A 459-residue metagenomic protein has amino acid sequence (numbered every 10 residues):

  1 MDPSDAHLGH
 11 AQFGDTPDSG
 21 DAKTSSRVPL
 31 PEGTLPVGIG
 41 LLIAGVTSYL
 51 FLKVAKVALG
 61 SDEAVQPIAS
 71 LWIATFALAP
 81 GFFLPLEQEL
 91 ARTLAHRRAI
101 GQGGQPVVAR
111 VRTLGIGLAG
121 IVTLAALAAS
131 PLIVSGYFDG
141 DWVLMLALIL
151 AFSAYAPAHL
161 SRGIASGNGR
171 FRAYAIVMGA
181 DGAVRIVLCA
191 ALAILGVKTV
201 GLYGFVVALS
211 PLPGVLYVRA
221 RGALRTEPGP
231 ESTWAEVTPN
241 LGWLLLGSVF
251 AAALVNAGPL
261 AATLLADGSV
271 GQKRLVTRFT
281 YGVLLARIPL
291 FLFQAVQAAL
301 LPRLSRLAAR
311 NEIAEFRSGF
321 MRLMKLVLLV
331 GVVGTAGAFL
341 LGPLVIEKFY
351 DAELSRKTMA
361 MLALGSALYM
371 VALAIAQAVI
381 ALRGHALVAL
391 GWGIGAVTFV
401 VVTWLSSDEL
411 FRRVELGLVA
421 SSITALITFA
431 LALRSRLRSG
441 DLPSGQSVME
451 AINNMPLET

Functional and structural regions predicted by a protein language model:
D2-H7, G14, V28-E87, L127 (+1 more regions): Signature of the first transmembrane helix
S4-D5, G9, G14-L30, R172-I176 (+5 more regions): Interhelical loop/hinge segments that connect adjacent transmembrane helices in multipass membrane
P29-A44, S70-L71, P80-P131, E312-T335: Membrane-water interface segments that mark the loop-to-transmembrane alpha-helix transition
E32-L52, A180-D181, R185, Y203-V218 (+2 more regions): Transmembrane helical elements of multi-pass membrane transporters/channels
V54-V57, I121-D139, V333-D351: Short membrane-interface helical motifs at transmembrane helix boundaries in multi-pass membrane transporters
F83-A99, G282-A286, L290-N311, A381: Helix-loop junctions and terminal segments of transmembrane helices in multi-pass membrane transport/translocation
W142-I149, A175-L224, I394-T398, F411-R436: Hydrophobic alpha-helical transmembrane segments
A154-I176, T358-A360, L364-G391: Membrane-interface junctions at transmembrane-helix termini in multi-pass inner-membrane proteins
